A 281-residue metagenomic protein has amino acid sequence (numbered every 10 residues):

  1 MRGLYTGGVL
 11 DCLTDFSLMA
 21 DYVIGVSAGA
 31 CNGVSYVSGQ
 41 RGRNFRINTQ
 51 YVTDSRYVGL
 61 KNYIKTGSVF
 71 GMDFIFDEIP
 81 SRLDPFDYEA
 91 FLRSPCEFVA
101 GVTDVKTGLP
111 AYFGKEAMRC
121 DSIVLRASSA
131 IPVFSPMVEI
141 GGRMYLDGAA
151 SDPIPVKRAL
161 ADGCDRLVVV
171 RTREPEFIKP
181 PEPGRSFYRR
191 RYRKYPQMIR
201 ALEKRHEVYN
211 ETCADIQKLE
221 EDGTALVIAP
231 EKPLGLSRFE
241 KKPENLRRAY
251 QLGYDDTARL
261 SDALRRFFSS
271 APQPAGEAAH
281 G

Functional and structural regions predicted by a protein language model:
M1-V26, V34-G281: Patatin-like phospholipase
